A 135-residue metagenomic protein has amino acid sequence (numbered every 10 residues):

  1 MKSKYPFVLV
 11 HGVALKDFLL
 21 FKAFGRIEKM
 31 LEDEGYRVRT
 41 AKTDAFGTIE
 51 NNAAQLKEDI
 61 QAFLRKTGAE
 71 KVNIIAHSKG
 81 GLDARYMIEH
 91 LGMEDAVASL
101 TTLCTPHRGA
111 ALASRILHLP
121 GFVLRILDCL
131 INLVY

Functional and structural regions predicted by a protein language model:
M1-T40: Short, surface-exposed "cap/lid" segments of acyl-processing enzymes
H11, V38, A54-Y135: Serine-dependent carboxylesterase/thioesterase catalytic core of lipase-like alpha/beta-hydrolase/SGNH enzymes
L15-K16, F46, R108: Active-site loop signature of alpha/beta-hydrolase-fold enzymes
L19-K22, R26, N51-Q55, Y86: Generic recognition of short, well-ordered alpha-helical segments
D33, D44, V97-A98: Lumenal/extracellular "mature" regions of secretory-pathway glycan-modifying transferases
A41-K57: Catalytic nucleophile-loop/oxyanion-hole region of alpha/beta-hydrolase and closely related hydrolase-like folds
